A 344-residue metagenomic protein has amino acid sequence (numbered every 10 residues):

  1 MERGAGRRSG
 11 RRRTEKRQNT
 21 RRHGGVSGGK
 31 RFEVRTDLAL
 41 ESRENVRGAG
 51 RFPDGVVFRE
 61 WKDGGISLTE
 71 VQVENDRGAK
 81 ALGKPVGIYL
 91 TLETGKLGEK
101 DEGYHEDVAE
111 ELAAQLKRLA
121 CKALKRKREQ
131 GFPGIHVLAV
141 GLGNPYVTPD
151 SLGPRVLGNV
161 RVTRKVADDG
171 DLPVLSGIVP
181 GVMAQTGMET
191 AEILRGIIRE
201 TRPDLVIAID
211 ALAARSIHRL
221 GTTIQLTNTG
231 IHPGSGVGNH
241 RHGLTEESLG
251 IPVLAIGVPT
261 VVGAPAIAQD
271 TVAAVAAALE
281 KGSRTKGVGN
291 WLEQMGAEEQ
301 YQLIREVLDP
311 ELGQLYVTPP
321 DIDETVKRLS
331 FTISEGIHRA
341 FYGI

Functional and structural regions predicted by a protein language model:
E2-V86: N-terminal amphipathic/basic leader segments beginning at the initiator methionine
D76-L124: An N-terminal, well-structured beta->alpha segment
T91-G95, H136-V147, G177-G181: Short glycine-rich or small-residue beta-strand-to-loop segments that form or flank ligand, phosphate, metal/Fe-S
E106-G170: N-terminal active-site beta-alpha-beta segment that forms phosphate/nucleotide-binding and substrate-recognition loops
L142-D150, A184, A211-R215: Gly/Ser/Thr-rich loops at beta-strand to alpha-helix junctions that form or flank small-molecule/cofactor-binding
A167-G181: Short helix-loop-beta-strand segments that form the rim/entrance of peptidase-like active sites
I178-V179, A208-I344: A structural signal for small-residue-enriched, beta-sheet-centric alpha/beta enzyme cores and oligomeric scaffold folds
